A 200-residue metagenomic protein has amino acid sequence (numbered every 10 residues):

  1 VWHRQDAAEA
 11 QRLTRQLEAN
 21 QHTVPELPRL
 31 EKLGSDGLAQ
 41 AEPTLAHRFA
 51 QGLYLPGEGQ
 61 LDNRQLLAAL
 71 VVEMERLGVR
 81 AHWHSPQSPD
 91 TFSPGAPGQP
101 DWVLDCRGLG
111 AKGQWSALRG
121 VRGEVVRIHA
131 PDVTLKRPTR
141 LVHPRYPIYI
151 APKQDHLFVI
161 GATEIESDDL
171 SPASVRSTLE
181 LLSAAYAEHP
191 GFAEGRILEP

Functional and structural regions predicted by a protein language model:
V1-G37, A41: Dinucleotide-binding Rossmann-like beta1-alpha1 core, especially the glycine-rich loop that anchors the ADP
W2-Q5, G52-G59, D168: Short beta-strand and adjoining strand-loop segment in the mid-core of the Rossmann-like NAD(P)-dependent dehydrogenase
H3, P89-D90, Y149-A151: A structural signal for short hydrophobic beta-strand segments in well-ordered beta-sheet cores
G34-G37, D62, L66-E73, R122 (+2 more regions): Internal, well-ordered alpha-helical segments in soluble enzyme and binding-protein domains
G34-S35, A81-P86, L198-E199: Short loop/edge segments at beta-strand edges and connector loops that shape dinucleotide/nucleotide cofactor-binding
G52-W102, C106: Helical element adjacent to the flavin cofactor pocket in flavoenzyme catalytic cores
R107-P200: Active-site substrate-recognition segment that forms the wall of the catalytic cavity or substrate channel
